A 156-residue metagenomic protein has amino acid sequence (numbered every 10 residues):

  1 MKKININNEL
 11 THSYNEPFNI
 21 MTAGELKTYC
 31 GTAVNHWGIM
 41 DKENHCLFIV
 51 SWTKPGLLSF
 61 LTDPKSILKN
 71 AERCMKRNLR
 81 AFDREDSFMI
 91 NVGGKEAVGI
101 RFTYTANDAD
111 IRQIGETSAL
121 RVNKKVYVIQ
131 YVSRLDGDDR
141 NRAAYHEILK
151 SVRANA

Functional and structural regions predicted by a protein language model:
K3, E16-T28, M75-M89: Short secondary-structure junctions
N8-T62, S66: Secretory pathway targeting signatures of secreted, lumenal, and periplasmic proteins
L10, E16-I20, Y127-A156: Surface-exposed amphipathic alpha-helical segments
S13-P17, K42-N44, G93-K95, L120-V126: Short, solvent-exposed coil/turn segments at beta-strand boundaries
K54, Y104-A106, V132-S133: Short beta-strand segments enriched in hydrophobic/aromatic residues within well-folded beta-rich domains
S59-T62, I111, D138-A143: A short, polar/proline- and glycine-enriched secondary-structure boundary/capping micro-motif
L68-A119: Signature of long, low-cysteine stretches enriched in small and polar/charged residues
Q113-V126, V132: A short, surface-exposed beta-strand/turn
